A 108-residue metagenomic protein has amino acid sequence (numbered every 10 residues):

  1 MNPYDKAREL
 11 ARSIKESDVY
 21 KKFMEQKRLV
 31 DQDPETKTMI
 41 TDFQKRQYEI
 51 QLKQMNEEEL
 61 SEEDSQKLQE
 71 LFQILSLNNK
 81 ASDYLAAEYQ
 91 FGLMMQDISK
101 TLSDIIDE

Functional and structural regions predicted by a protein language model:
M1-E108: Terminal, compositionally biased segments used for targeting/anchoring and flexible tails
